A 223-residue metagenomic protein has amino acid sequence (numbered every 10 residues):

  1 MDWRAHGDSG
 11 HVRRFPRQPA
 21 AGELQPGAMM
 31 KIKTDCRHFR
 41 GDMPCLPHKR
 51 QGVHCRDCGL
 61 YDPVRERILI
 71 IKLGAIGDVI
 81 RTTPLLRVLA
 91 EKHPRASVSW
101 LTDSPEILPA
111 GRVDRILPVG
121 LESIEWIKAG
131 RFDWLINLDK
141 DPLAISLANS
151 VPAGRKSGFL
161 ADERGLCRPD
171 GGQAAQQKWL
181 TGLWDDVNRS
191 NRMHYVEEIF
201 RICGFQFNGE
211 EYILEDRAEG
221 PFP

Functional and structural regions predicted by a protein language model:
D2-P223: Catalytic machinery of carbohydrate-active enzymes, primarily nucleotide-sugar-dependent glycosyltransferases
